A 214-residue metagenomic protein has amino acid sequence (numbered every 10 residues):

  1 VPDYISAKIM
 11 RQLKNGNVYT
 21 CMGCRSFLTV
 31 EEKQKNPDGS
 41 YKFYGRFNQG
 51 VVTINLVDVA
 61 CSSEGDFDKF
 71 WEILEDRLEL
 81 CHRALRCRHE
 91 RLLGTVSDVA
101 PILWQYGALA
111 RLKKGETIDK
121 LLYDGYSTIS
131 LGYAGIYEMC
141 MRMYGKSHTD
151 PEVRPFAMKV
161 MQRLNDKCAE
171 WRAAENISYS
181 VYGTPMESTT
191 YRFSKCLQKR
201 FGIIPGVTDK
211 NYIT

Functional and structural regions predicted by a protein language model:
V1-G125, R142, K146-T214: Conserved catalytic cores of very large enzyme subunits
I129-R142, Q162: Contiguous, well-ordered alpha-helical segments that form the cores/surfaces of helical PPI scaffolds
